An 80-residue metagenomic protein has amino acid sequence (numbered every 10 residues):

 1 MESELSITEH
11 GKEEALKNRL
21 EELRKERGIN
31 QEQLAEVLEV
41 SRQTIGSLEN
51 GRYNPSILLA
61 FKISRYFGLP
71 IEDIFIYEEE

Functional and structural regions predicted by a protein language model:
E2-E26: A short, Lys/Arg-rich alpha-helix, primarily the initiator
N18, G28-I29, P55-L58: Residue-level signal for the short linker/turn that defines the boundary of a DNA-recognition helix
K25, E36, R65: Alpha-helical residues within the helix-turn-helix
I29-S47: Short alpha-helical DNA-recognition segment
G46-L48, N54-F61: Amphipathic, hydrophobic secondary-structure cores in small proteins
N50, E79: Short, conserved catalytic or interaction motifs in soluble domains
L59-D73: DNA major-groove recognition helix of helix-turn-helix/homeodomain DNA-binding modules
